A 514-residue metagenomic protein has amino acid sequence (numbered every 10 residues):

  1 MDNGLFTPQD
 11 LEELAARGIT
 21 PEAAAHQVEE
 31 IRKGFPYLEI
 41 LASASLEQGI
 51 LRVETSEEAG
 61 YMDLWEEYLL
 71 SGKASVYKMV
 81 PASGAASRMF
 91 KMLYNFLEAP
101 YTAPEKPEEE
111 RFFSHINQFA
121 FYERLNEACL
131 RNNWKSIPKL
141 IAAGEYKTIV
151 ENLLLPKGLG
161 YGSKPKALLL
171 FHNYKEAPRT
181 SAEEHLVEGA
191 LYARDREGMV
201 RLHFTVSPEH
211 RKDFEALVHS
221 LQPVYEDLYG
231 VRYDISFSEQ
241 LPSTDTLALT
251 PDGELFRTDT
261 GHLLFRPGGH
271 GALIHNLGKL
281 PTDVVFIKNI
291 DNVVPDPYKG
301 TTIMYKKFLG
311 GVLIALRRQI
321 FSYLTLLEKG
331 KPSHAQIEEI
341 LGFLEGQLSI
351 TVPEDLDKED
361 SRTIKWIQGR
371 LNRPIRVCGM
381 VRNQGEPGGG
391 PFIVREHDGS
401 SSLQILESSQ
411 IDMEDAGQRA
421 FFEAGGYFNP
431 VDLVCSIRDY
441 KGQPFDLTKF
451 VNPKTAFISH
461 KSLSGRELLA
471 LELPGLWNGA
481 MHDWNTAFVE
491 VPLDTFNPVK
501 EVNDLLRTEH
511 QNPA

Functional and structural regions predicted by a protein language model:
D2-L46, K358, I364-L371, R376-C378 (+4 more regions): Long, compositionally biased intrinsically disordered regions
L14-G18, K33-P36, S43-Q384, F392-I405 (+2 more regions): Domain-scale recognition of functional cores that engage charged ligands
P138-K147, P156-Y161, D291-D296, K306-E345 (+1 more regions): Conserved catalytic alpha/beta cores of large enzymes that bind or transform nucleotide phosphates and polynucleotides
V285, R395-P430, D439, K454-H460: C-terminal, active-site-flanking charged/polar segments
